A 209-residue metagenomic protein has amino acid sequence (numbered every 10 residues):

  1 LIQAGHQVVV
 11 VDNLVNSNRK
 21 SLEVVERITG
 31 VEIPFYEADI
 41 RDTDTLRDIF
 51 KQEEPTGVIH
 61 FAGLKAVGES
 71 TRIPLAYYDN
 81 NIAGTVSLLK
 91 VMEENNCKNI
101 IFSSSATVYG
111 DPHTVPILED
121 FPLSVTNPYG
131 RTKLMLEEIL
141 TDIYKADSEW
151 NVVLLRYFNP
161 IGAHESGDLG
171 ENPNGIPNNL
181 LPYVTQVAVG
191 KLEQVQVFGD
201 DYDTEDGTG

Functional and structural regions predicted by a protein language model:
L1-A163: N-terminal Rossmann-like NAD(P)+-binding domain of SDR-like oxidoreductases, especially those catalyzing
T141-G209: NAD(P)-dependent short-chain dehydrogenase/reductase
